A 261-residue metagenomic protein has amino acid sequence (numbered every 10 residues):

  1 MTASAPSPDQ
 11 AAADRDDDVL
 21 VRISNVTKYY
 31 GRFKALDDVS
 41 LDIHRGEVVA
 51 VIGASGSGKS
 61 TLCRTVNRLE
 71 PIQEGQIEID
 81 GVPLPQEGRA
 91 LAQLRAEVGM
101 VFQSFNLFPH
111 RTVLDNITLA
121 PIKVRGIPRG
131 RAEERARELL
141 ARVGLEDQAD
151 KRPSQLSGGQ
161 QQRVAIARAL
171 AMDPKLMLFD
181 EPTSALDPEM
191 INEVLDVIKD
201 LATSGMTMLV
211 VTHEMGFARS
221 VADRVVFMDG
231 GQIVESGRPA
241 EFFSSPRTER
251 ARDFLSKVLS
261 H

Functional and structural regions predicted by a protein language model:
M1-T27, H261: ABC-family P-loop ATPase nucleotide-binding domain
T2-S4, A240-H261: C-terminal boundary and immediately downstream tail of ABC-type ATPase nucleotide-binding domains
D16-P239: ABC family nucleotide-binding domain
